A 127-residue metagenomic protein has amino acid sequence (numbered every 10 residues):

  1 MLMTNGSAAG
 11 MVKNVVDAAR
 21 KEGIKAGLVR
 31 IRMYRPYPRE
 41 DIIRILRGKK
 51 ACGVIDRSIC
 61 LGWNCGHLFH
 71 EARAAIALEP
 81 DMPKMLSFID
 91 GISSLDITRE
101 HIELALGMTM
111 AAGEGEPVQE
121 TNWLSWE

Functional and structural regions predicted by a protein language model:
M1-I24, Y37-I42: Redox- and metal-dependent alpha/beta enzyme cores, enriched for Fe-S-associated oxidoreductases and cofactor-handling
G6-A8, R32, S58: Residue-level signal for short, function-critical loop segments
A9-G10, R35-P36, G62-W63, D96: Loop/helix-junction capping segments adjacent to catalytic residues or to phosphate/diphosphate-binding pockets
N14-K21, I43-R47, L68-R73, A77 (+1 more regions): Short, solvent-exposed amphipathic alpha-helical segments in soluble enzyme and RNA/protein-processing domains
I24-I55: Core nucleotide-handling region used for phosphoryl-transfer chemistry
D56-E127: Peripheral docking tails and interdomain loops at the edges of cofactor- or intermediate-handling domains
